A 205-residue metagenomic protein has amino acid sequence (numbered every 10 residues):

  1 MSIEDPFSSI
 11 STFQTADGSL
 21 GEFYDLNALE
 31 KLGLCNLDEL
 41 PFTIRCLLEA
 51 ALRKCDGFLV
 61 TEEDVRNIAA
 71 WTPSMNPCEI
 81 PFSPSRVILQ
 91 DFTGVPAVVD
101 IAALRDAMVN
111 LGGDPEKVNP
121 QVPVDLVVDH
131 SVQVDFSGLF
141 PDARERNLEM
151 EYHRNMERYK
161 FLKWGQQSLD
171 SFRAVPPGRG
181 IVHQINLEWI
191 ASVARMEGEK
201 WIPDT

Functional and structural regions predicted by a protein language model:
M1-T205: Fe-S-dependent hydro-lyases/dehydratases of central metabolism
